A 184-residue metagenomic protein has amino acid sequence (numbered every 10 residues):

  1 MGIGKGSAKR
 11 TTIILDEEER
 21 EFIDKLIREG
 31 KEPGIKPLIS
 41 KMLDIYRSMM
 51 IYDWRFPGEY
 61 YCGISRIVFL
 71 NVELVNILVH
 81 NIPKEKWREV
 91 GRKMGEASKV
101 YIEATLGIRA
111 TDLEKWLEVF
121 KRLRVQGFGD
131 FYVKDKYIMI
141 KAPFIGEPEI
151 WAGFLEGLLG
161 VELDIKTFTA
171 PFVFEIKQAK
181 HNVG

Functional and structural regions predicted by a protein language model:
M1-R20, I27: Short Lys/Arg-rich basic patches
L15-E17, F144, Q178-N182: Non-catalytic surface loops within mature trypsin-like serine protease
F22, P33-E59: Short, basic amphipathic alpha-helical segments that act as recognition/interaction helices in nucleic-acid-binding
S48-V90: N-terminal leader/targeting helix
E73-I77, I82-M139: An N-terminal amphipathic alpha-helical segment
L117-F172: Short, hydrophobic/π-rich interface segment
T167-G184: C-terminal edge-of-domain segments
